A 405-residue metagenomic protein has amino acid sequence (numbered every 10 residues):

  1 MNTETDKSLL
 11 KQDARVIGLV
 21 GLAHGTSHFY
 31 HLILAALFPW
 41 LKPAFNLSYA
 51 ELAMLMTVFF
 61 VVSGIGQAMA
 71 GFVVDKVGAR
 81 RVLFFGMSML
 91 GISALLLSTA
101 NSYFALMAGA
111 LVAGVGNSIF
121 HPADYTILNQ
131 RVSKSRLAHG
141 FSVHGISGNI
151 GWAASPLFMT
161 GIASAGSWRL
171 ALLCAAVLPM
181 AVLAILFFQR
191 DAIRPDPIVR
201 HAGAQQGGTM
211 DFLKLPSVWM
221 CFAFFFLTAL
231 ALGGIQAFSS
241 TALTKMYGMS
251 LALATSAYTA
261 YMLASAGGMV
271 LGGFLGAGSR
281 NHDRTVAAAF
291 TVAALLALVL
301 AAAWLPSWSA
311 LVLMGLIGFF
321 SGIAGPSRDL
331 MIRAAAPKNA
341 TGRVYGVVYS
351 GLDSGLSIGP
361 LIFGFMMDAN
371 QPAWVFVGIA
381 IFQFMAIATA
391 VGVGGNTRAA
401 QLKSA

Functional and structural regions predicted by a protein language model:
N2-K11, I193-C221: Juxtamembrane intracellular "pre-TM" segments in multi-pass secondary transporters
L32, F60-A68, W152-A153, M262-A266 (+2 more regions): Residue-level signature of mid-helix packing/kink "hotspots" within the transmembrane helices of 12-pass Major
L34-A35, S217-M262, A266-M269: Extracytoplasmic gate region of multi-pass secondary transporters
I65-N101: Conserved MFS/SLC helix-loop-helix module at the cytosolic interface between two early adjacent transmembrane helices
G66-G78, M269-N281, M367: Helix-to-loop junctions at the C-terminal end of transmembrane segments in multipass secondary transporters
G109-S147: Cytoplasmic helix-loop-helix junction between adjacent transmembrane helices in 12-TM secondary transporters
H144-D191: Helix-loop-helix hairpin linking two adjacent transmembrane segments in secondary transporters
H282-R328: C-terminal transmembrane helical hairpin of 12-TM major facilitator-type secondary transporters
